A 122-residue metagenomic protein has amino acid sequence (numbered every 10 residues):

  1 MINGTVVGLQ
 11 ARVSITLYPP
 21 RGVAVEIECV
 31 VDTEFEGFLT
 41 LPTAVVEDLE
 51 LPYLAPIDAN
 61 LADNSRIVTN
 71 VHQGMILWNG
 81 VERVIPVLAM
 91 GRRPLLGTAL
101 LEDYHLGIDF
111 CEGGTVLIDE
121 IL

Functional and structural regions predicted by a protein language model:
M1-L122: Pepsin/retropepsin-fold aspartyl endopeptidases
